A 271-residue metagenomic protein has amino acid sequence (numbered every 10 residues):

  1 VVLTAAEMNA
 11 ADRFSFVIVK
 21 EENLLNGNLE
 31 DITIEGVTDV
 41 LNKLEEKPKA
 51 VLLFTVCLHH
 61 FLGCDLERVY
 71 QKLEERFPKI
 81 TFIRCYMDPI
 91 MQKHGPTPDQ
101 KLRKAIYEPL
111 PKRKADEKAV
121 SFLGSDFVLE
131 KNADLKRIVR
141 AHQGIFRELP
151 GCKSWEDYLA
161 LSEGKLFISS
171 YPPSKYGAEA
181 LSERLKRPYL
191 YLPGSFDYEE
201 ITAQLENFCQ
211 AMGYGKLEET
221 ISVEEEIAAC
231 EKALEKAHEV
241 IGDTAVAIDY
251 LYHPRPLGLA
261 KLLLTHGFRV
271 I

Functional and structural regions predicted by a protein language model:
V1-I271: An N-terminal assembly and electron-transfer interface module characteristic of large anaerobic redox and radical
